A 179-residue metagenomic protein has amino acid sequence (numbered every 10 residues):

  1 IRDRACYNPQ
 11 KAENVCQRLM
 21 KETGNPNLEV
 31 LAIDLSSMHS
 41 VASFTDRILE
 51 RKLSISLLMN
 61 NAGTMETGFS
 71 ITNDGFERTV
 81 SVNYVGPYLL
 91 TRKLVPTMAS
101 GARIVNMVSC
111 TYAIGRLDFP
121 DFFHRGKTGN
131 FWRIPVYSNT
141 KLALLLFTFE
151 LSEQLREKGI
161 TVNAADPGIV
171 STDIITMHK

Functional and structural regions predicted by a protein language model:
I1-H178: Rossmann-fold NAD(P)H-dependent dehydrogenase/reductase core
